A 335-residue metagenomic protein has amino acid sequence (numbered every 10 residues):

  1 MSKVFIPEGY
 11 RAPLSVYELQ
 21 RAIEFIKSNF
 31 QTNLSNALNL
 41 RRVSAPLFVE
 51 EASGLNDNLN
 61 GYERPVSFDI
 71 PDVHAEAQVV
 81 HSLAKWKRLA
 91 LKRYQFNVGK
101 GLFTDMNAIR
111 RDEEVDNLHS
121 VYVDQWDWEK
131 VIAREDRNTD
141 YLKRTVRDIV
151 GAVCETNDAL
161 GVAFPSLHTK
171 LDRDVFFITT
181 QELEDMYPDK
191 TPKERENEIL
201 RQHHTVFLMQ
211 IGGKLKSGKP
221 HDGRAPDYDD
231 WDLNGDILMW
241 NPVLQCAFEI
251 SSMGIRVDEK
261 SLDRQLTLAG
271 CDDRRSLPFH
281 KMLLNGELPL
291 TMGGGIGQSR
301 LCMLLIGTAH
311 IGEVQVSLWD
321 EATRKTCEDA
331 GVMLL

Functional and structural regions predicted by a protein language model:
S2-H119, D127-V131: Class II aminoacyl-tRNA synthetase-like tRNA-binding/catalytic domains
E18-F25, N29, R137-R144, D148 (+3 more regions): Generic recognition of stable, solvent-exposed alpha-helical segments in well-folded globular domains
F30, L34-R41, I149-L160, A309: A generic secondary-structure signal for well-formed alpha-helical elements
V43, E50-N56, K170-I178, D320: N-terminal pre-domains immediately preceding structured catalytic cores
F68-I70, K92-V98, L118-S120, R195-R201 (+2 more regions): A general structural signal for short secondary-structure junctions and capping/turn motifs
K100-L102, V123-D127, H203-T205, Q245-A247: Extracellular structured ligand-interaction cores
T104-K190, E194: Extended, charged alpha-beta segments that form solvent-exposed binding/catalytic grooves in nucleic-acid-handling
I109, T180-L335: A translation/RNA-centric and nucleic-acid-associated enzymatic feature enriched in Class II aminoacyl-tRNA synthetases
